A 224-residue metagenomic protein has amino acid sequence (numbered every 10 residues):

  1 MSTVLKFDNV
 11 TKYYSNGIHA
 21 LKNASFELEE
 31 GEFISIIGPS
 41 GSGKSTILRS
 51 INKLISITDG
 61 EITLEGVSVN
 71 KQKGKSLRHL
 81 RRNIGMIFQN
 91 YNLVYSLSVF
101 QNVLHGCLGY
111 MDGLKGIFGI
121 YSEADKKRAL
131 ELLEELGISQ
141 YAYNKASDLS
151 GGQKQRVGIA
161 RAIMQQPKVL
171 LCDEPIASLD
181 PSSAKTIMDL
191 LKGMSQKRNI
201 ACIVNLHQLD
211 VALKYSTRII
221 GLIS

Functional and structural regions predicted by a protein language model:
I37-P39: The feature captures the beta-strand-to-loop junction immediately N-terminal to the Walker
N52: Helix-to-loop junction immediately C-terminal to a conserved catalytic motif
S68, G116-Q140: Conserved ABC ATPase "signature" region
K145-L149, Q153: Conserved ABC ATPase signature
Q166: Conserved catalytic motifs of ABC-family nucleotide-binding domains
L170-D173: Catalytic Walker B motif of ABC-type/P-loop ATPase nucleotide-binding domains
P181-S183: Helix N-cap at the start of a conserved alpha-helix in ABC-type nucleotide-binding domains
